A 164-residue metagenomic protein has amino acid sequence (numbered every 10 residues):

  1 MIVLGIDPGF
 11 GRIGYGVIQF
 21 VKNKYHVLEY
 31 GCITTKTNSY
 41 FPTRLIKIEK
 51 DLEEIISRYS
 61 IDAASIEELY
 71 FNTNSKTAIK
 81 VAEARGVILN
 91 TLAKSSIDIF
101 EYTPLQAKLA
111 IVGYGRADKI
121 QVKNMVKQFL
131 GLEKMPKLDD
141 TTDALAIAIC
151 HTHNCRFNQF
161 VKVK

Functional and structural regions predicted by a protein language model:
M1-K164: Phosphate- and other anionic-substrate recognition elements at nucleic-acid/protein interfaces
